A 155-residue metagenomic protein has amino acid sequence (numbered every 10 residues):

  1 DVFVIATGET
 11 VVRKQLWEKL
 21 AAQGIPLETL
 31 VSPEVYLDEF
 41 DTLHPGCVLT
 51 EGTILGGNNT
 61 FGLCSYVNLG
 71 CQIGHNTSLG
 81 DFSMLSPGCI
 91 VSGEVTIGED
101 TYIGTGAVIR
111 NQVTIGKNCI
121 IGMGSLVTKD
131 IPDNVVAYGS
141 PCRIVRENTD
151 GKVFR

Functional and structural regions predicted by a protein language model:
D1-Y36: Phosphate-bearing ligand-interacting subdomains that bind or position ATP/ADP/UDP/GDP/NAD(P) or nucleotide-linked
Q15-K19, F61, P132-D133, T149-D150: Short amphipathic alpha-helical segments
L30-Y138, C142-V145: Structural signal for interior beta-strand "rungs" in well-ordered beta-sheet cores of soluble enzyme domains
F154-R155: Alpha-helical/coil-rich non-catalytic "connector" segments in signaling and regulatory proteins
